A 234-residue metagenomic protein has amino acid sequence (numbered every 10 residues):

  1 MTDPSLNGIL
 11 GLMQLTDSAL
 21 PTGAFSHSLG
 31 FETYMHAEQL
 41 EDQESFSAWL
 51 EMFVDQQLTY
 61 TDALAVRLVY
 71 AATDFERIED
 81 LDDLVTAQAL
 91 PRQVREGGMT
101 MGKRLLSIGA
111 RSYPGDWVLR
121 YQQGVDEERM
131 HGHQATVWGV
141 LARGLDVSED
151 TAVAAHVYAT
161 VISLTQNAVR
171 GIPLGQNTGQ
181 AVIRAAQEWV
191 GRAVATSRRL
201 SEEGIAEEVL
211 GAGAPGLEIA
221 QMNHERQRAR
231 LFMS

Functional and structural regions predicted by a protein language model:
M1-L10: Charged, compositionally biased N-terminal leader segments and the immediate start of the first structured element
S5, A19-T22, L58, V94-G97 (+2 more regions): Secondary-structure capping and boundary motifs in well-ordered enzyme cores
L12-F75: Glycine/small-residue-rich interface belts in oligomeric ring/scaffold proteins and their assembly partners
Q39, Q43-E44, A155-S234: C-terminal auxiliary extensions adjacent to catalytic cores
M52, G124, A154-A159: Alpha-helical transmembrane segments of multi-pass membrane proteins, especially transporters and channels
A63, L68, F75-D146: Internal, conserved structured core segments that host functional sites
T136, V147-A155, I162: Amphipathic alpha-helical hairpins/coiled-coils and adjacent low-complexity
